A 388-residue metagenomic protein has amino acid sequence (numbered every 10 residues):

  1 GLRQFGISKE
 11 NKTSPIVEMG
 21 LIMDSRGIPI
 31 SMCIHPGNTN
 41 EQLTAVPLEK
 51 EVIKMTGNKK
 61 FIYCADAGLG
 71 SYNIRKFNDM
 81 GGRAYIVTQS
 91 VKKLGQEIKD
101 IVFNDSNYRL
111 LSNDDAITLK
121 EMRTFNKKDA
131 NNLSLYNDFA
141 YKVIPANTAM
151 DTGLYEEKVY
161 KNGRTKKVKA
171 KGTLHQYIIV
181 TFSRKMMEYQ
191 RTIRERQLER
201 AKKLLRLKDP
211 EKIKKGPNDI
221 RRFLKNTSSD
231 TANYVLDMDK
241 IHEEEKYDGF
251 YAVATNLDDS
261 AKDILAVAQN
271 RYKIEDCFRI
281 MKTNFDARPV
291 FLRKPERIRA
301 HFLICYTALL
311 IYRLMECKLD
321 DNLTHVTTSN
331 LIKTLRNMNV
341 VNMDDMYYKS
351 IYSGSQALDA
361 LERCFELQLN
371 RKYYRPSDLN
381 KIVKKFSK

Functional and structural regions predicted by a protein language model:
G1-K388: Anion-binding and metal-coordination hotspots
